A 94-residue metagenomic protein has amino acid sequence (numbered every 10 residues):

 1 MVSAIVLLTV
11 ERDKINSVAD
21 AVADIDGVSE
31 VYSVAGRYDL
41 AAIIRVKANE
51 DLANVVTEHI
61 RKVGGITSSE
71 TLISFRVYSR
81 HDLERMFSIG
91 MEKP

Functional and structural regions predicted by a protein language model:
M1-P94: A compositional/biophysical signature of low hydrophobicity enriched in polar/charged and small residues
